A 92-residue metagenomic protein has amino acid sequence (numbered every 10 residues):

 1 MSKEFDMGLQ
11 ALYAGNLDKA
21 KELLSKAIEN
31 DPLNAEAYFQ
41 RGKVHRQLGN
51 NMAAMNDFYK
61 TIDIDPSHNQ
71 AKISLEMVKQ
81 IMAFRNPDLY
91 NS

Functional and structural regions predicted by a protein language model:
M1-S2, A35-E36, N69-Q70: Helix-start (N-cap) detector for alpha-helical repeat units in TPR-like alpha-solenoids, especially tetratricopeptide
Y13-A14, Q47, M77-F84: Register position in tetratricopeptide repeats
K26-A27, K60-T61: Canonical positions in the second alpha-helix
